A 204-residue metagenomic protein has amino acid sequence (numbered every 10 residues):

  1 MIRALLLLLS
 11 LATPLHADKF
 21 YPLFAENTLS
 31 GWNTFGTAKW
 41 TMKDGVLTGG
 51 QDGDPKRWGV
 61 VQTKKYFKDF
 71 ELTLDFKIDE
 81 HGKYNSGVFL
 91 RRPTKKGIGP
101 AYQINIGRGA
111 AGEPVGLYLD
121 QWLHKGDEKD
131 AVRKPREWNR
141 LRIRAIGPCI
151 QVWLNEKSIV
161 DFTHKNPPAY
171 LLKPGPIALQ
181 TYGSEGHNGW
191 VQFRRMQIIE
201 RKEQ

Functional and structural regions predicted by a protein language model:
A4-T13: Sec-dependent N-terminal signal peptides
A17-Q204: Carbohydrate-interacting regions of secretory-pathway proteins
